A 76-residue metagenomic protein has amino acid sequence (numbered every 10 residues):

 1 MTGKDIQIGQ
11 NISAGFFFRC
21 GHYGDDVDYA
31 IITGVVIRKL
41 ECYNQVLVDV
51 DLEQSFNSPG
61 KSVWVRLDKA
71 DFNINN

Functional and structural regions predicted by a protein language model:
M1-Y23: Mixed-charge, Lys/Arg-rich low-complexity intrinsically disordered regions
G3, A14-G15, A30, G34 (+1 more regions): Small side chains
D5-Q7, K39-C42: A short, structured loop/turn motif at beta-sheet edges
R19-D26, S55-P59: Short, cysteine-centered beta-strand-loop-beta hairpins and adjacent loop/turn segments enriched in charged/polar
Y23-K39: Short beta-strand-centered aromatic/proline hotspots
I32-V35, V48-Q54: A short beta-strand signature
C42-V48: Short aromatic-glycine-enriched beta-strand elements
L52-N76: Intrinsically disordered, low-complexity, charged/polar segments
